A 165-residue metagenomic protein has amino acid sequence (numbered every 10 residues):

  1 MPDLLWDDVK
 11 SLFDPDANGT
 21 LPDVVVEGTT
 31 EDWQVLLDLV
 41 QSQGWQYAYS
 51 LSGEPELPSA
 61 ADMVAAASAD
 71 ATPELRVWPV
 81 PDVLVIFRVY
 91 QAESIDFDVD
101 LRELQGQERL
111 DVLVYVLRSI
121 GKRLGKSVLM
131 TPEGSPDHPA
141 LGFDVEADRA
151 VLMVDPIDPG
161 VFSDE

Functional and structural regions predicted by a protein language model:
M1, R102-E165: Acidic, proline/glycine-rich low-complexity IDRs
M1-D7: Sequence termini and other peripheral, non-core segments
D7-N18, V85-Q91: Short, flexible, solvent-exposed loop/turn segments with mixed acidic/basic and small polar residues
L12-D32: Terminal, regulation- and interaction-focused segments at domain boundaries
D16-D23, Y90-L101: Glycine-rich, often proline-containing surface loops adjacent to acidic residues and nearby aromatics that form
D23-V25, A48, E74-R76, I86 (+4 more regions): Ordered hydrophobic segments in well-structured contexts
V25-V80: Short, well-structured hydrophobic secondary-structure segments
A66-Q91, E146-E165: Aromatic/basic-lined ligand-recognition segments that form π-stacking hydrophobic pockets flanked by Lys/Arg to engage
